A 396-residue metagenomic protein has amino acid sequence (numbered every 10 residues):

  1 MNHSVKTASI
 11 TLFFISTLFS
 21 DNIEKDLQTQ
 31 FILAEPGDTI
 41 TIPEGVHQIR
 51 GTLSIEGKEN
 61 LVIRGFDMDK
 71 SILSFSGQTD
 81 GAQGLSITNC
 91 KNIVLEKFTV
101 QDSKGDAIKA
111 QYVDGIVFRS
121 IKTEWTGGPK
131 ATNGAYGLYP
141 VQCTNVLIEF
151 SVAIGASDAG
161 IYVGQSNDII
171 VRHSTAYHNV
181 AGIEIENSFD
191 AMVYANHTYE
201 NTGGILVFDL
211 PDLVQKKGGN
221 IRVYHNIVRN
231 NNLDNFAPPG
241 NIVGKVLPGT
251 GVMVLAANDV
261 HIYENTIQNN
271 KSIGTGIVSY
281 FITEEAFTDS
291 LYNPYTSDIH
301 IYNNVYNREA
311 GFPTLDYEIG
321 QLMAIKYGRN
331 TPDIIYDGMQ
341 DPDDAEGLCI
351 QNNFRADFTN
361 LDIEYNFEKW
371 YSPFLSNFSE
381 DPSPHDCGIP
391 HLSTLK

Functional and structural regions predicted by a protein language model:
N2-T11: Sec-dependent signal peptide recognition, specifically the positively charged N-region followed immediately by
L18-P43: Acidic Gly/Asp/Thr-rich repetitive segments characteristic of extracellular carbohydrate-active and adhesion proteins
D21-K25, G57-K104, G127: Right-handed parallel beta-helix/beta-spiral solenoid domain characteristic of secreted/periplasmic
D26-Q28, R50, S76-S86, D102-K109 (+8 more regions): Extracellular beta-strand/beta-solenoid scaffold signature
L27-A34, Q48-E56, I63, Y112 (+2 more regions): Short, T/G/N/S-enriched strand-turn elements that build extracellular solenoid repeat scaffolds
E35, G57-K58, M68, L85 (+29 more regions): Parallel beta-helix/beta-solenoid
Q340-K396: C-terminal functional modules
